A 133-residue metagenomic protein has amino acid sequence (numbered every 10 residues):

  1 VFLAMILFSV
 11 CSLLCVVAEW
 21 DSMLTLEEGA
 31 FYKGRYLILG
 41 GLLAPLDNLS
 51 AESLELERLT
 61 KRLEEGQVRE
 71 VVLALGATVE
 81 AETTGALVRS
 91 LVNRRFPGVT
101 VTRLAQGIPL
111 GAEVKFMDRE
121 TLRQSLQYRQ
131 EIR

Functional and structural regions predicted by a protein language model:
F2-L75: Extended interfacial segments that mediate partner engagement and assembly in macromolecular machines
E27-G29, K33, T60-R133: Long C-terminal interaction/binding lobes of large macromolecular proteins
